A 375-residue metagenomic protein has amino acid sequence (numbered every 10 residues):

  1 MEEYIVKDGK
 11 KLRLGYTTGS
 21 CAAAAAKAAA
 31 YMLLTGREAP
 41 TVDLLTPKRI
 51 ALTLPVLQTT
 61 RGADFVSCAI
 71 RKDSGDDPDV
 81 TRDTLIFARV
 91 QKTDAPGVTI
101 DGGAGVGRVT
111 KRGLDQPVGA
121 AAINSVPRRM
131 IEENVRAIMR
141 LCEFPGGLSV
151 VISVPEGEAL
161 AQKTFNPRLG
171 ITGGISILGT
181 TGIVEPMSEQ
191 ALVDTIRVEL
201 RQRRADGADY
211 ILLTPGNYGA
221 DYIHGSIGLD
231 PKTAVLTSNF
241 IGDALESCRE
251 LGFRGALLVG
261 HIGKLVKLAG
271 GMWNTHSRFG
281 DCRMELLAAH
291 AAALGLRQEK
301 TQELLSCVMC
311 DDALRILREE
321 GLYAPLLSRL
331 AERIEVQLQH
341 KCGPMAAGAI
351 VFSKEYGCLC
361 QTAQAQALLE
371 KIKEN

Functional and structural regions predicted by a protein language model:
M1-K163, P167-L169: Generic N-terminal targeting/processing segments that precede catalytic cores or assembly contacts
E3-V6, R13, L169-I175, T180-R329 (+1 more regions): A structural signal for small-residue-enriched, beta-sheet-centric alpha/beta enzyme cores and oligomeric scaffold folds
P55-R61, Q162-R168, I316-L322, C360-E370: Short, charged low-complexity intrinsically disordered segments located at boundaries of structured domains
L85-F87, S226-L229, T362-L368: Surface-exposed flexible segments
A159, A220, C358: Flexible, glycine-rich phosphate/dinucleotide-binding loops and adjacent beta-alpha linkers at cofactor/substrate
A346-N375: Short, amphipathic C-terminal "tail helix"
